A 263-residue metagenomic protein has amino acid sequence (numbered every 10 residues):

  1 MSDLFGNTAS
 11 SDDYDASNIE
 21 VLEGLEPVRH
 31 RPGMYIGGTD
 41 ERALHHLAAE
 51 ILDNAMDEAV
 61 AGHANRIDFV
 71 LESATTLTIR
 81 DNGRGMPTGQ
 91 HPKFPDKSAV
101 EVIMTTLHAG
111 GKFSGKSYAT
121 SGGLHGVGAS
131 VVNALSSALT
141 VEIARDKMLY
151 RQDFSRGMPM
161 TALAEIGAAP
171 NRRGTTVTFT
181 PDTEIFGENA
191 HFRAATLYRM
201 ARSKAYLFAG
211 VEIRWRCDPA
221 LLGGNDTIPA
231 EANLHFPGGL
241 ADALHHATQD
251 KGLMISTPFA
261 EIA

Functional and structural regions predicted by a protein language model:
M1-A49, V102-M104: Bergerat-fold GHKL ATPase/HATPase_c domain
S2-N18, T75-A99, G110-P237, D242-A243: GHKL-type ATPase core
P27-H30, M34, D57, A61 (+2 more regions): Conserved helix-loop functional segments at active or binding sites
E41-R66, G128-L135: Conserved ATP-binding N-box helix of the HATPase_c
R66-A74: Short beta-strand/loop element within the Bergerat-fold HATPase_c
Y206-V211, Q249-S256: Intrinsically disordered or highly flexible coil/loop and linker segments, enriched in small and charged/polar residues
L240-G252: Hydrophobic-cavity lipid-handling domains and compact docking modules
T257-A263: Short, intrinsically disordered, charge-balanced linker/junction segments flanking boundaries in proteins
